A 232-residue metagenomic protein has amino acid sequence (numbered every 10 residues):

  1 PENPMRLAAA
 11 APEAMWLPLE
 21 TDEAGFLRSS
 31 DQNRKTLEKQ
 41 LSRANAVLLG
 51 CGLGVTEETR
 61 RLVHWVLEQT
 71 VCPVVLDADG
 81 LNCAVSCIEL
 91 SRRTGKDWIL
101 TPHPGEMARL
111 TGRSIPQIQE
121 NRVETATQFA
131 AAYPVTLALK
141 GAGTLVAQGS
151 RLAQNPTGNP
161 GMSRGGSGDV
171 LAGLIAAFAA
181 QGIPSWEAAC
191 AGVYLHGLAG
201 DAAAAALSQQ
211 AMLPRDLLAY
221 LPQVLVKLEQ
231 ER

Functional and structural regions predicted by a protein language model:
E2-T157, V226-Q230: Glycine-rich phosphate/dinucleotide-binding loop and adjoining beta-alpha-beta core of small-molecule
A10, G200-R232: Charged C-terminal helix
L27, G52-L53, G165, L207 (+1 more regions): Hydrophobic alpha-helical scaffolding
A108-R109, R164-L195: Short, small-residue alpha-helix embedded
R113-N121, G182-E187, S208-M212: Short, charged, surface-exposed loops that flank catalytic or proteolytic processing sites
R122-A130, S185-A199, P214-P222: Short, well-structured alpha-helical segments that form the helix of a local strand-helix-strand
Q154-G166: Short pre-catalytic strand/loop immediately N-terminal to key active-site residues, enriched for Gly-Thr
